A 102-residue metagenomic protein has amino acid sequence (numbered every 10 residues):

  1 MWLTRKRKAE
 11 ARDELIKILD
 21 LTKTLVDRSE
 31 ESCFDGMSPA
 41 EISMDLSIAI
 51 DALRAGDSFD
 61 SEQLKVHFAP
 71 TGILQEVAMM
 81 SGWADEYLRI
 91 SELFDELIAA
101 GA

Functional and structural regions predicted by a protein language model:
M1-P39, F94-G101: Short terminal alpha-helical segments
L3-A11, L46, D51-E62, M79-I90: Short, Lys/Arg-enriched charge-dense amphipathic segments
D13-I16, D20, A40, M44-S47 (+4 more regions): Generic structural signal for well-ordered, non-transmembrane alpha-helical segments in soluble/cytosolic regions
K23-G72: Amphipathic alpha-helical interaction modules
Q63-A102: Amphipathic alpha-helical binding modules
